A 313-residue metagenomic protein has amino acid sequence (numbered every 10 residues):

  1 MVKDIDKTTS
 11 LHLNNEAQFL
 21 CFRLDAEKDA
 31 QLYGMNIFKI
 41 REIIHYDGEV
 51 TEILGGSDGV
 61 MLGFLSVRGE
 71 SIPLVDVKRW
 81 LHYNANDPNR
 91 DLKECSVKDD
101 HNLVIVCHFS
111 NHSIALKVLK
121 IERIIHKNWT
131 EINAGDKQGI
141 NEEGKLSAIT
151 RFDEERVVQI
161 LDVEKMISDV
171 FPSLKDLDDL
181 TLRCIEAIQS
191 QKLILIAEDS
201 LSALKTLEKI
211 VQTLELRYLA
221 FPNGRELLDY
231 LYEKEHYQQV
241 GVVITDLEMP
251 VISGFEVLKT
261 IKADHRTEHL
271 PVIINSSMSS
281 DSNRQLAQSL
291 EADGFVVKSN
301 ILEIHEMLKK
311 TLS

Functional and structural regions predicted by a protein language model:
M1-G241, L247-E256, E268, S277-S313: An acidic, low-aromatic, low-complexity terminal/linker signal
D264: Acidic-histidine catalytic/liganding microenvironments
I273-N275: Hydrophobic/aromatic residues positioned on beta-strands within the core alpha/beta folds
